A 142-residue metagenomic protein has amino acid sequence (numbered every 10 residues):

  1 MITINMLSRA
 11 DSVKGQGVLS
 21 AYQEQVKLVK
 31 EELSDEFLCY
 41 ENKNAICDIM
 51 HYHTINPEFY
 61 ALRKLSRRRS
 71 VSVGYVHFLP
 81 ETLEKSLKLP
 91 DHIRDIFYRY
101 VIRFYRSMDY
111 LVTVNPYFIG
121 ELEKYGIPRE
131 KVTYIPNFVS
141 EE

Functional and structural regions predicted by a protein language model:
I2-V13: Nucleotide-activated donor-dependent transferases that construct or modify glycoconjugates
G17-K30: Short amphipathic alpha-helix
V29-Y40: A generic structural motif
Y40-F59, V73-G74: Short N-terminal targeting/anchoring amphipathic segment
D48-H51, L65-K85, V112: Active-site proximal beta-strand in glycosyltransferases
H51, S107-N115, T133: A short beta-strand/loop micro-motif in the catalytic core of glycosyltransferases that engages the nucleotide-sugar
H92-L111: Membrane-proximal helix-turn-helix segments that form the acceptor-binding/catalytic region of lipid-linked
Y117, F138: Carbohydrate-associated surface elements
